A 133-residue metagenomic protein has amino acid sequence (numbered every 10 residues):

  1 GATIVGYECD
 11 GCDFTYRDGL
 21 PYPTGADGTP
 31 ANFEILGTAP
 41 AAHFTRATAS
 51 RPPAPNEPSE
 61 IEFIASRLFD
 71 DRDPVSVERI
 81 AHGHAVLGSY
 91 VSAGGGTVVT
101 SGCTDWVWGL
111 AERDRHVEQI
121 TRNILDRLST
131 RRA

Functional and structural regions predicted by a protein language model:
G1-A133: Extracellular ligand-binding/catalytic regions of CAZymes and related secreted enzymes and adhesion modules
